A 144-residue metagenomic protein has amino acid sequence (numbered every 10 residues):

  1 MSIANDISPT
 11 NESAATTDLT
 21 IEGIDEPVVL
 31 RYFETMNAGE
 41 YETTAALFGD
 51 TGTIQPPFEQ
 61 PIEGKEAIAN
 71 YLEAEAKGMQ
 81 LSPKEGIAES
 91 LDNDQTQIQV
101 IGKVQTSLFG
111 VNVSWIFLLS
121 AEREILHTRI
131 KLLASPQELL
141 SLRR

Functional and structural regions predicted by a protein language model:
M1-A38, E42, A46: Short, low-complexity N-terminal intrinsically disordered segments enriched in polar/charged residues
S2-A15, A69-R144: A beta-strand edge to alpha-helix "cap/lid" segment located at domain peripheries
I7, D25, I54-Q55, L81: Selective for proline/serine-rich intrinsically disordered segments in cytosolic/nuclear regulatory regions
A15, T53-E63, G78: A short gly/proline-enriched turn/hairpin at secondary-structure junctions
E26, L30, E66-A69, E73: Generic alpha-helical structural signal
Y32, T44-A45, G52, G64 (+4 more regions): Hydrophobic pocket/interface hotspot
F33-N37, F48-Q60: Short, solvent-exposed secondary-structure junction/capping segments
A45, Q55-P56, K84-E85: Short, hydrophobic secondary-structure boundary micro-motifs
